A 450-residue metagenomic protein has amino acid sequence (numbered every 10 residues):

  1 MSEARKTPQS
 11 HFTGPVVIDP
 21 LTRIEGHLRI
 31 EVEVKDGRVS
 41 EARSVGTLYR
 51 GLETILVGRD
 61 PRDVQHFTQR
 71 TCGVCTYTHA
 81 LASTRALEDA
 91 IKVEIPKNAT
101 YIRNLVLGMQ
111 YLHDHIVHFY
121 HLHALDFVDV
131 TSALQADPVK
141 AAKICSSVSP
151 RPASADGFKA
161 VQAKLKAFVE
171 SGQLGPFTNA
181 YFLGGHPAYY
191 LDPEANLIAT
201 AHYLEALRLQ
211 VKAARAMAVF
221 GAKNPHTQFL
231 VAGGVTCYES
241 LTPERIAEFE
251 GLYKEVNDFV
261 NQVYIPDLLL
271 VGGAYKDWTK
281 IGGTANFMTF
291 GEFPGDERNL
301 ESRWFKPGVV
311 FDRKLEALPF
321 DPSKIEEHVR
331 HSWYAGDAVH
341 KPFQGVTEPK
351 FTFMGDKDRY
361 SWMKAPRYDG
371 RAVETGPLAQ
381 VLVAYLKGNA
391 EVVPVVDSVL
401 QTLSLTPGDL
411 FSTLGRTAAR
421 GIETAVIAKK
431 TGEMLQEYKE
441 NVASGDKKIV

Functional and structural regions predicted by a protein language model:
S2-V450: Active-site bordering "gate/hinge" segments that shape substrate access to catalytic or cofactor-binding pockets
